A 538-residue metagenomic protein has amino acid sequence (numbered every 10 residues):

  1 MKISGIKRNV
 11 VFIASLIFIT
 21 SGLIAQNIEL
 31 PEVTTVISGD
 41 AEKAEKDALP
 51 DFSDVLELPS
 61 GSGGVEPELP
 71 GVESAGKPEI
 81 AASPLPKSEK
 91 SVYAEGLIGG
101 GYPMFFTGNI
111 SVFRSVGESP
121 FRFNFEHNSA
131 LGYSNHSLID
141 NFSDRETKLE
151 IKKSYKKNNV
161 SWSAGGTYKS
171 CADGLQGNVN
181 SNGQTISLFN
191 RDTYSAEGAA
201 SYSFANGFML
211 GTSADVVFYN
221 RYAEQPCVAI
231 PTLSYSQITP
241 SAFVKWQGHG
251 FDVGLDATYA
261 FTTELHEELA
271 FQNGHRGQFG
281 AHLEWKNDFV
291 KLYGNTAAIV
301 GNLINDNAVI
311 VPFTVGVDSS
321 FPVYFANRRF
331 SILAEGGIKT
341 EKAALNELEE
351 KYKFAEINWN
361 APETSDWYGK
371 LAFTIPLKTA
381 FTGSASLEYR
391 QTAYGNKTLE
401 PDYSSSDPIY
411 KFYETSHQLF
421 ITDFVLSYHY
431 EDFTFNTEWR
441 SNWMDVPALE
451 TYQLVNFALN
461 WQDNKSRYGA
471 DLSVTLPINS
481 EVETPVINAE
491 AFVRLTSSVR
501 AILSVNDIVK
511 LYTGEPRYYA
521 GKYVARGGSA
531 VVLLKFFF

Functional and structural regions predicted by a protein language model:
K77-I80, K87-T147, K157-V160, S170-A172: Outer-membrane beta-barrel translocator/receptor signature
K90-V92, M104-F106, N141-T147, L188-A196 (+10 more regions): Residues that define the transmembrane beta-barrel architecture of outer-membrane proteins
I98-Y102, H127-L131, K157, Y168-G174 (+15 more regions): Transmembrane beta-strands of outer-membrane beta-barrel pores
E118-R122, K157-S163, A205-T212, G248-L255 (+8 more regions): Repeated loop/turn-to-beta-strand initiation elements of outer-membrane beta-barrel proteins
A130-E150, G165-Q237, E264-H266, F354-E356: Flexible loop and strand-edge segments within Gram-negative outer membrane beta-barrel domains
S134-I139, D173-G183, Y222-Y235, E264-G274 (+7 more regions): Outer-membrane beta-barrel translocator domains and adjoining extracellular loop/strand segments of Gram-negative
N358-T374, S384-Y430, T434: Outer membrane beta-barrel strand-and-loop segments of large Gram-negative receptors, especially TonB-dependent
A491-V493, S498-R500, V505, K522-F538: Outer-membrane beta-barrel "beta-signal"
